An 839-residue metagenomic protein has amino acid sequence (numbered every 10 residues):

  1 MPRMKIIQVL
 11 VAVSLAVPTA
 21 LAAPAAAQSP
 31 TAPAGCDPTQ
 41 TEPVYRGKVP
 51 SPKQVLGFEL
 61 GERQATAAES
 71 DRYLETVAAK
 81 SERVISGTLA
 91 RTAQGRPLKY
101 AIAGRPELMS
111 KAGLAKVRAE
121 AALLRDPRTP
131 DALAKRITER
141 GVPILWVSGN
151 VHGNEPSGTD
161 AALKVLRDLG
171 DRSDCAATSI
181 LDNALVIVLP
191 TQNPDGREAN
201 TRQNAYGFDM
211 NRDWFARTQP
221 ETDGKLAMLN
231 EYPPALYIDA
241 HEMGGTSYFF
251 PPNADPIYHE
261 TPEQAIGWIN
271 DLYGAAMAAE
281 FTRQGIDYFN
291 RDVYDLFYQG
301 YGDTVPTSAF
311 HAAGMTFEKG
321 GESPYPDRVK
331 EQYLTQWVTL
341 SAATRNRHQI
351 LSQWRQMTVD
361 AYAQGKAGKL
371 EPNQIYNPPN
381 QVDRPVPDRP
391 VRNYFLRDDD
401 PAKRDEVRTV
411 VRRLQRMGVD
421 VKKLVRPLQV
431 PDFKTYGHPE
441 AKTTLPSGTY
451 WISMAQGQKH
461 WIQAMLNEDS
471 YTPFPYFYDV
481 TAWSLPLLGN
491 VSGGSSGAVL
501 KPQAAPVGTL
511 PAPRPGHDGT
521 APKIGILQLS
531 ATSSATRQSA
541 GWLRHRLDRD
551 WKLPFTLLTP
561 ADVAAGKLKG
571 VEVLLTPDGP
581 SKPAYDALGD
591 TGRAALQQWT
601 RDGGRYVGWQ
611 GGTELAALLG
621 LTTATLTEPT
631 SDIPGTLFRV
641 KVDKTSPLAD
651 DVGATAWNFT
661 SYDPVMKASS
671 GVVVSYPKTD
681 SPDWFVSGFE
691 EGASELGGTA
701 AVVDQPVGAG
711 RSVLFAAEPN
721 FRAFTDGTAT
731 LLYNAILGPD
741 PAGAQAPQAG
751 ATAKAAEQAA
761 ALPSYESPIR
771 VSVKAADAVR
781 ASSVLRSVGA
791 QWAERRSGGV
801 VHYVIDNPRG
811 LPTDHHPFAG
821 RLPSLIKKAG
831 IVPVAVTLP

Functional and structural regions predicted by a protein language model:
M1-Q28: Secretory targeting and sorting signals
S29-P156, G170-D171, A177-D182, R212 (+6 more regions): Intrinsic-disorder/low-complexity accessory segments
R140-S148, G158-Y206: Short helix-loop-beta-strand segments that form the rim/entrance of peptidase-like active sites
S148-G149, L189-T191, Y237-A240, W609: Active-site neighborhood of phospho(di)ester-bond hydrolases with catalytic His/Asp-centered motifs
P190-D195, M243-G244, A561-V563: Short glycine-enriched loops at secondary-structure junctions
L229, P233-M243: Proline-aspartate-enriched helix->loop->beta-strand connector
